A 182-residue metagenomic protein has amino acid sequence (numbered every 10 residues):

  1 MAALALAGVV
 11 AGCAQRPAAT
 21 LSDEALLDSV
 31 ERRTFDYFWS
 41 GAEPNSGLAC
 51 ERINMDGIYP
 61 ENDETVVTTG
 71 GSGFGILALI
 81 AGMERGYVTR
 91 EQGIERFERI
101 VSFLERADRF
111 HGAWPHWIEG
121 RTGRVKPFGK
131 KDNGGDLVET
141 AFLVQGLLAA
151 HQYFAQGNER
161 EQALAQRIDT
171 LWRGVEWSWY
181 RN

Functional and structural regions predicted by a protein language model:
M1-V9: Bacterial N-terminal signal peptides
C13-V67, H111: Low-complexity, Ser/Thr/Pro/Gly-enriched N-terminal "stalk/linker" regions
A19-L26, D36-Y37, G73-V88, F103 (+1 more regions): Well-ordered alpha-helical scaffold segments within catalytic/enzyme domains
E31-G47, E95-G112, Q166-N182: Long, well-ordered core segments of solenoidal/helical folds
R33, E91-R106, K130, D136 (+3 more regions): Active-site-adjacent structural elements in enzyme catalytic domains
C50-V66, A113-G135, N182: Carbohydrate-binding/catalytic loop surfaces
S72-G123: Post-signal peptide N-terminal segment of secreted/secretory-pathway proteins
G120-K130, V144, A149-A150, Q156-N182: Aromatic-residue-lined binding/catalytic grooves and analogous aromatic/hydrophobic interfacial grooves in multimeric
